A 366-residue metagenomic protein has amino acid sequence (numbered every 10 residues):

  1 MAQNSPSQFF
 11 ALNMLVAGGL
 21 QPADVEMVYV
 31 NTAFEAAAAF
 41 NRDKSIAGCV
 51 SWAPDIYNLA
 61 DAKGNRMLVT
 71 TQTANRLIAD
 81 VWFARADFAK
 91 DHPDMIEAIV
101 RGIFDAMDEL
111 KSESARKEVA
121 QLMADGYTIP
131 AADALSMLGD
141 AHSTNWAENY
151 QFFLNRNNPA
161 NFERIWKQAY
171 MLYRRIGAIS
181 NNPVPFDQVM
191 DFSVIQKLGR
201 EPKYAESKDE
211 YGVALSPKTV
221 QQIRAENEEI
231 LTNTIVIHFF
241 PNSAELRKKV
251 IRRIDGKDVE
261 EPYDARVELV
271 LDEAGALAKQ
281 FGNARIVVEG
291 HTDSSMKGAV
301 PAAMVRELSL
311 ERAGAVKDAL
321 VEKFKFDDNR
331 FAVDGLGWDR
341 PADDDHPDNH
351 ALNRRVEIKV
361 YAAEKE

Functional and structural regions predicted by a protein language model:
P6, P54, L77-A79, T232-T234 (+3 more regions): Extracytoplasmic
F9-V16, F34, A38, Y57 (+10 more regions): Solvent-exposed, polar/charged alpha-helical surfaces in well-ordered, non-transmembrane soluble domains, broadly
V16-N31, D43-I46: A local structural motif
F34-A131: Pocket-lining segment of extracytoplasmic ligand-binding domains
D91-N182: Secondary-structure end/capping motifs
A169-I230: Conserved C-terminal helix/tail region of periplasmic/extracytoplasmic solute-binding proteins
E228, T232, F239, E245-G290 (+3 more regions): Periplasmic peptidoglycan-binding/anchoring modules of Gram-negative envelope and division proteins
F281, H291-E366: Periplasmic OmpA-like peptidoglycan-binding domain that tethers envelope proteins to the cell wall
